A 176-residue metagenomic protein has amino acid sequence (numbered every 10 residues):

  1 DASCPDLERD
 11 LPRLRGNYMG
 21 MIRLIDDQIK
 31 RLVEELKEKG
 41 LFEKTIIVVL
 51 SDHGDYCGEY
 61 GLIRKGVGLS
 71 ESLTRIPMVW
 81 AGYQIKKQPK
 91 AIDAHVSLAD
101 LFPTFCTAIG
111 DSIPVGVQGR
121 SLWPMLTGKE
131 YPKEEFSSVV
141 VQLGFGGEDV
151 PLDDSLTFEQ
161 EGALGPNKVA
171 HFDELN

Functional and structural regions predicted by a protein language model:
D1, K87, G147-E148: Short, acidic Gly/Pro/Ser/Thr-rich loop/turn segments
D1-D6, P77, F172-E174: Core domains of carbohydrate- and sulfate-ester-processing enzymes
A2-T45, A108: A long, amphipathic alpha-helix that forms part of the scaffold/cap immediately adjacent to metal-dependent active
P12-L24, G68-T74, K86-P103, I109-S121: A short beta-strand-to-alpha-helix junction
M19, K44, L73-I76, G119 (+2 more regions): A structure-centric signal for secondary-structure junctions around beta-strands
E34-Q88, S97: Histidine-centered active-site microenvironments of extracellular/periplasmic hydrolases and transferases
H53-E59, A99-F102, T107-N176: C-terminal cap/loop subdomain of S1 sulfatases and analogous C-terminal strand-loop tails that border
